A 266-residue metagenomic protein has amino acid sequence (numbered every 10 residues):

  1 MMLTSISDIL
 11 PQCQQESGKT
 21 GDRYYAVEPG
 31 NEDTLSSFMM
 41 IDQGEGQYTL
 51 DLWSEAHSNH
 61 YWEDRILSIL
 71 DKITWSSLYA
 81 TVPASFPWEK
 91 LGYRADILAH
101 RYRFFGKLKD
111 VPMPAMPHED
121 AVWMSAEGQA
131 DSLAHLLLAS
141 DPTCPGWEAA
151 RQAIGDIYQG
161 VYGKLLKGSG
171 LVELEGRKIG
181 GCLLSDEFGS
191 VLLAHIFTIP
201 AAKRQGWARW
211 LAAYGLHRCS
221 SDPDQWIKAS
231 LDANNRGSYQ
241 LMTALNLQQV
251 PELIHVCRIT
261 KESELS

Functional and structural regions predicted by a protein language model:
S5-I9, A115-V191: Flexible, substrate/cofactor-facing loop regions flanked by secondary structure within enzyme catalytic domains
P11-I73, L174, I179-A194, I199-P200: Conserved donor-binding loop and adjoining core beta-sheet/short helix segment in diverse acyl/aminoacyl transferases
G21, W75, D224-W226: Short, high-confidence coil segments that cap the C-terminus of an alpha-helix and link into the following beta-strand
S36, I97-A99, I179-G180, A208 (+1 more regions): A structural microfeature
W53-E119, L253-I259: Acyl-donor-binding surface of acyltransferase catalytic domains
S58-D71, T198, R204-S221, Y239-A244: Conserved acetyl-CoA-binding loop-helix of GNAT-fold acetyltransferases
L78-A80, L193, I227-L231: Conserved hydrophobic beta-strand within the GNAT/NAT acetyltransferase core sheet that lines the active-site cleft
W88-Y93, L241-T243, L247: Conserved active-site tyrosine of GNAT-family acetyltransferases
